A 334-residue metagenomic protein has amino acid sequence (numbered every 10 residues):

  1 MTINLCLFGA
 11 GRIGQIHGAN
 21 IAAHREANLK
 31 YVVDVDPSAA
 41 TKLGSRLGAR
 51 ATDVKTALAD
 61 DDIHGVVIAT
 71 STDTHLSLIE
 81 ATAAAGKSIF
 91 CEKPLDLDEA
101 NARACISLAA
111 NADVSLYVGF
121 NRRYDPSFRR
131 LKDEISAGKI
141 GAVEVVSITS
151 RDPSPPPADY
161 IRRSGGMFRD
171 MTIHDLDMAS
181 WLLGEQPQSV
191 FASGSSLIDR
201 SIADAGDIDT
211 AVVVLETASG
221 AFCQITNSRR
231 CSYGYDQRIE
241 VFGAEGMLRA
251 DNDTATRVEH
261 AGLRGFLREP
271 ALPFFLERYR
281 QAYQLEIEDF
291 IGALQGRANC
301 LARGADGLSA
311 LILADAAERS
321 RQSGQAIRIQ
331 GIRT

Functional and structural regions predicted by a protein language model:
M1, G65-I68, R103, G292-T334: C-terminal helix-rich "cap/oligomerization" subdomain common to oxidoreductases
M1-L47: N-terminal Rossmann-like dinucleotide-binding module
G48-T56: Conserved SAM-binding strand-loop segment of SAM-dependent methyltransferases
H64-G65, S71-T72, L76-R123, G138: Beta-strand-loop-alpha-helix segment that lines the small-molecule cofactor/substrate pocket of alpha/beta enzymes
F90-C91, L116-V118, S147, I225 (+1 more regions): Hydrophobic residues in well-ordered beta-strands that form the structural core
S107-S115, R129-V143, F242-G243: Basic phosphate/pyrophosphate-binding loop/patch that engages nucleotide-derived ligands
A158-F222, S228-Y233, A305: Rossmann-like dinucleotide-binding domain that binds NAD(P)(H)
A203-D204, A218-L285, R303: NAD(P)-dinucleotide binding in Rossmann-like oxidoreductases
